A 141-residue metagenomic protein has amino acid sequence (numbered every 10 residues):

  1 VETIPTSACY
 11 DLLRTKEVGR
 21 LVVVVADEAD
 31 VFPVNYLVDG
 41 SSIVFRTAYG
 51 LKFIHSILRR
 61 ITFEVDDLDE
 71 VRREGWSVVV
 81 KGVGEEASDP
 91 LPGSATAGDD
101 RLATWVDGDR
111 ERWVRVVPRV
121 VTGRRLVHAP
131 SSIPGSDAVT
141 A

Functional and structural regions predicted by a protein language model:
V1, V44-F45, P90-P92, G98-W105 (+2 more regions): Extended, composition-driven regions rather than compact fold-specific motifs
V1-R20: Short, basic/aromatic recognition patches
R14-K16, E28-A29, S77, D107-D109: Short solvent-exposed loop/turn micro-motifs enriched in small/polar/acidic residues
K16-A48: Short beta-strand segments
V22-V24, R46, E64, V117 (+1 more regions): Beta-strand residues in well-ordered beta-sheet regions across diverse protein folds
D27, L51-F53, P130: Short, surface-exposed beta-strand-loop junctions and turns on beta-sheet-rich folds
V31, V44-R46, F53-H55, R72-R73 (+1 more regions): Short acidic/glycine-rich loop or secondary-structure boundary segments that cap or lie
Y49-V114, P118: Short, structured beta-strand-loop surface elements
